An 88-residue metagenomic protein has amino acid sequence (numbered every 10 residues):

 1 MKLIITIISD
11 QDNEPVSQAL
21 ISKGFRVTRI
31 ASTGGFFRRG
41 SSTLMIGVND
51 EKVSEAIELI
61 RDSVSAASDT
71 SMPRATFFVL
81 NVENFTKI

Functional and structural regions predicted by a protein language model:
M1-I88: Positively charged, small/polar-rich N-terminal and surface patches that mediate targeting and assembly and bind
